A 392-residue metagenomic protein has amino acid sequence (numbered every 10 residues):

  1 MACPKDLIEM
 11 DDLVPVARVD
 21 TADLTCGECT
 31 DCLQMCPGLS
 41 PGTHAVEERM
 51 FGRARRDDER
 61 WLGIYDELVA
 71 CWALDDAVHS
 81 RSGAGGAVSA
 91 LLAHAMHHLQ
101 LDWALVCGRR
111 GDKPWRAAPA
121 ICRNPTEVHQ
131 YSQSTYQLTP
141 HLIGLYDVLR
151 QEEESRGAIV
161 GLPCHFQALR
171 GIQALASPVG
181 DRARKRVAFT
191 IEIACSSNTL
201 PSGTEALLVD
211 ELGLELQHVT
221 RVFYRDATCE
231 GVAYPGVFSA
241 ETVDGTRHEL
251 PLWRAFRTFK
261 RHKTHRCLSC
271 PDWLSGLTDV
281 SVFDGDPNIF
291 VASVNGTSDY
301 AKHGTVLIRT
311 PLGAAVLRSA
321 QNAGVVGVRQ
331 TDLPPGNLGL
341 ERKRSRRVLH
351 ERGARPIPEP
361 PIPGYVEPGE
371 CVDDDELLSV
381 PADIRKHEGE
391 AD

Functional and structural regions predicted by a protein language model:
M1, D6-E28, T220-Y224, L250-T258: Ferredoxin-like iron-sulfur electron-transfer modules
M1-L7, G27-G38, L162-A168, H262-S275: Local cysteine-cluster metal-coordination motifs and their immediate loop/turn environment, predominantly Fe-S cluster
M1-R18, T30-G52, D279-S281: Iron-sulfur cluster-binding cysteine motifs and their immediate structural context in ferredoxin-like electron-transfer
D31-V88, D375-H387, A391: Electropositive, gly/pro-rich neighborhoods at or near active sites that engage anionic ligands
A87-M96, Q100-E152: Portal/gating segments that form or line small-molecule/metal binding sites
L101-D102, L212-D392: Long, compositionally biased charged/polar accessory segments in the mid-to-C-terminal portions of proteins
A174-E192: A short alpha->loop->secondary-structure connector
I193-A206, D226-G231: Short, conserved secondary-structure transition motifs
